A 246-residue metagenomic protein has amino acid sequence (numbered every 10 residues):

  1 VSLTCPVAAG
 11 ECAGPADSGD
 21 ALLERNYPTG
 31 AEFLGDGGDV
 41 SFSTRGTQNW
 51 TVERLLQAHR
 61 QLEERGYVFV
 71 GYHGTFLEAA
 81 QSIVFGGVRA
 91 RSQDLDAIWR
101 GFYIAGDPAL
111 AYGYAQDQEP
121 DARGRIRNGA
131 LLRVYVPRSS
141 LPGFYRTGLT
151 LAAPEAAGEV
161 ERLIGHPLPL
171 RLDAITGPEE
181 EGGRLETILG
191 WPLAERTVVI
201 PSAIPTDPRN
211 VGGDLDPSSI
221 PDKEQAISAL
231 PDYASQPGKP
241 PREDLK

Functional and structural regions predicted by a protein language model:
V1-P6, P205-D207: Short intrinsically disordered, low-complexity coil segments enriched in acidic
L3-W99, Q116-E119, G129: ADP-ribose/NAD+-binding catalytic cleft of ART/PARP-like enzymes
C12, D17-R45, V68, R127-K246: Active-site and NAD+-binding cores of ADP-ribose-processing enzymes
H73-E78, G106-P108, Y135-S140: Short, flexible loop/turn elements at secondary-structure junctions
Q81-S82, Y112-Y114, G143-Y145: Short helix/loop capping segments that flank catalytic or ligand/cofactor-binding pockets
G101-Y103: Active-site nucleophilic cysteine motif
P108-R123: Short active-site loop/helix that positions an aromatic residue
